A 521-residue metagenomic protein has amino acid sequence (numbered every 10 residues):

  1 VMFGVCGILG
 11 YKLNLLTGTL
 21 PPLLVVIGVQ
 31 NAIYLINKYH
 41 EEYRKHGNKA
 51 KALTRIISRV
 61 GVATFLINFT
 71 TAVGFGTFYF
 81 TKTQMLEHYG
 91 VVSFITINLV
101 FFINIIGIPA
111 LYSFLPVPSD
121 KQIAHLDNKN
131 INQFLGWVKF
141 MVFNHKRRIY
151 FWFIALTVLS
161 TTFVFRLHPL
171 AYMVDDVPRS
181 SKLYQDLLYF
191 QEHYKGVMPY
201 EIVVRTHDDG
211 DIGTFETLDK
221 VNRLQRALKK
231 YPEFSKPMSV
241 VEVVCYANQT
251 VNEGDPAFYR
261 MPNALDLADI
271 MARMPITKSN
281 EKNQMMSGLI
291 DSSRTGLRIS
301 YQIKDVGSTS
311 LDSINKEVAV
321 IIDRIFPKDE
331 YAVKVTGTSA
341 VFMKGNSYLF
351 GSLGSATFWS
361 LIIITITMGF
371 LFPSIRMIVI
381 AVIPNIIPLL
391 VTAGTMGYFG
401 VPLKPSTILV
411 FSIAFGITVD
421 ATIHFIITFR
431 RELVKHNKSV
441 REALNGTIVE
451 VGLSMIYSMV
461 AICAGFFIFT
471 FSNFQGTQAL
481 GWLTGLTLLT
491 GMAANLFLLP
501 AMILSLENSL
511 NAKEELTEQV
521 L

Functional and structural regions predicted by a protein language model:
V1-Y172, V306, K316, D323-L521: Membrane-embedded transmembrane helical bundles of large multi-pass transporters/channels
L20, A72, K195-V197, R294: Short, solvent-exposed loop/turn segments at the edges of secondary structure
N68, Q191-Y194, S287-S292, F370-L371: Replace "in large, NTP-powered and nucleic-acid-processing enzymes" with "in large, NTP-powered factors and other
M141, H145-I270: Juxtamembrane segments of multi-pass membrane proteins
P178-Q191, P275-Q284, N315: A general structural motif
Y200-R205, D211, M286-A319, K334: A short beta-strand structural signal in non-transmembrane regions
D219-N222, R226, K316, V320 (+1 more regions): Solvent-exposed, polar/charged alpha-helical surfaces in well-ordered, non-transmembrane soluble domains, broadly
A264-R298: A cross-kingdom signal targeting lumenal/periplasmic-facing segments of multi-pass membrane and secretory-pathway
